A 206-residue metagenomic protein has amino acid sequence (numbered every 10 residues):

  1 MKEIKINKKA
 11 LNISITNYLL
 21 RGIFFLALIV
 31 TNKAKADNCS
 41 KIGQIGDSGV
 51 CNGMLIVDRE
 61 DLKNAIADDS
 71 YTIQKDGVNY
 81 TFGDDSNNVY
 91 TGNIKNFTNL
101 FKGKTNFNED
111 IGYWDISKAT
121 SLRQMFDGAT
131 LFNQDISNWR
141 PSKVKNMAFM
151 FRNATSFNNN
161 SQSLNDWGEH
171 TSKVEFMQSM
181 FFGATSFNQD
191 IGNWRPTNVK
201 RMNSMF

Functional and structural regions predicted by a protein language model:
M1-T16: N-terminal secretory signal peptides that target proteins for export/translocation
T16-F25: Sec-dependent signal peptide recognition, specifically the positively charged N-region followed immediately by
F24, V30-F206: Negatively charged
